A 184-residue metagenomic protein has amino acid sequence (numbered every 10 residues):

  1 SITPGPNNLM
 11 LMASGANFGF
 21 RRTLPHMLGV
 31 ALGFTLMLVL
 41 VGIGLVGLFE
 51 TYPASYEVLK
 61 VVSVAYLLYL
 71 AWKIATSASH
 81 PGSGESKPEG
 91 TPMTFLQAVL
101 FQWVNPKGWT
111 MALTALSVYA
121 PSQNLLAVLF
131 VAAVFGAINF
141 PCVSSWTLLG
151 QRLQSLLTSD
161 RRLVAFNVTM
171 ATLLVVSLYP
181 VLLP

Functional and structural regions predicted by a protein language model:
S1-E57, A112-F135, T147: Juxtamembrane transmembrane-helix termini in multi-pass membrane transport proteins
I2, L36, W72, W103-P106 (+2 more regions): Hydrophobic/aromatic residues within the transmembrane alpha-helices of Major Facilitator Superfamily
V30, A98-Q102, F135-N139: Residue-level signature of transmembrane alpha-helical cores of multipass secondary-active transporters and flippases
L40-G42, W103-L113, T172-P184: Hydrophobic alpha-helical transmembrane segments in multi-pass integral membrane proteins
E50-S79, N139-W146, L156-P184: Selective transmembrane alpha-helices of multi-pass membrane proteins
T76-M93: Flexible cytoplasmic inter-helical loops of multi-pass small-molecule transporters
P88, P92-L100, L126-F130: Alpha-helical membrane-protein architecture signal
